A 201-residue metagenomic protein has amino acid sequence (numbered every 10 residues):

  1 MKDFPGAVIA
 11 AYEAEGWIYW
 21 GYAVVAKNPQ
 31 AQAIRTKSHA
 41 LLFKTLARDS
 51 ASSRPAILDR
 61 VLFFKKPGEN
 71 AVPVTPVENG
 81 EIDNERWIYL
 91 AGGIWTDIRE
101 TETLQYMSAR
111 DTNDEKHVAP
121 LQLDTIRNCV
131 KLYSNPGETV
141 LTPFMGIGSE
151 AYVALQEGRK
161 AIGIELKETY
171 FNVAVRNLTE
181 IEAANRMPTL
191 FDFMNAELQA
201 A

Functional and structural regions predicted by a protein language model:
M1-V173, A201: Core catalytic lobe of class I
V175-A201: S-adenosyl-L-methionine
